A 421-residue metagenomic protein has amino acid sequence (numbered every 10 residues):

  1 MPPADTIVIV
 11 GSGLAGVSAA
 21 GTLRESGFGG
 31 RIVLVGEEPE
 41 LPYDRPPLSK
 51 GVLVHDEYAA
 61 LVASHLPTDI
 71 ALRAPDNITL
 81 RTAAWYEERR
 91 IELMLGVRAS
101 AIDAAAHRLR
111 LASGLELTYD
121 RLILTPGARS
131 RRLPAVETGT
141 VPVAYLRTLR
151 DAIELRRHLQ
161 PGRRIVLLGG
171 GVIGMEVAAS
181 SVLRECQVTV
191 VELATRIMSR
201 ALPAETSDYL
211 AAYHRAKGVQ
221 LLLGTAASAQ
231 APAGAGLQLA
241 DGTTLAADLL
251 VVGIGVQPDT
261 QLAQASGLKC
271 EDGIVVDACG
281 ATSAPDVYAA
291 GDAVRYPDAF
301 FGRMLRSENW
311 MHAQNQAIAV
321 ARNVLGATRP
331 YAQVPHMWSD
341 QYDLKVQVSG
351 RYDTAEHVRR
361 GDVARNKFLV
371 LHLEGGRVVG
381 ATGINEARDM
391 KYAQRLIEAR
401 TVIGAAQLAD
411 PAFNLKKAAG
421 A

Functional and structural regions predicted by a protein language model:
P2-I91, R131, S180-A201, Y392: Beta1-alpha1 glycine-rich phosphate/pyrophosphate-binding loop at the start of Rossmann-like nucleotide-binding domains
P2-T6, S12, E25, A293-D389 (+1 more regions): Mid-to-C-terminal Rossmann-like scaffold of FAD/NAD(P)H-dependent oxidoreductases
E87-D103, K217-A227: A conserved beta-strand/loop element that lines the FAD pocket in flavoprotein oxidoreductases
I102-L117, A231-T244: Conserved beta-strand-loop-beta-strand element in the redox core of flavoprotein oxidoreductases
P126-R184: Glycine-rich dinucleotide-binding loop and its adjacent helix/turn
G139-R163, G234-Q238, T244-N315, A319: FAD-site-proximal beta/loop scaffold in flavoenzymes
L155, I403-A421: Cysteine/selenocysteine-centered motifs that mediate thiol-based redox chemistry or coordinate metal-sulfur cofactors
R164, V172-A229, N309-H312, A332-W338: Rossmann-like dinucleotide-binding cores of NAD(P)H-dependent redox enzymes
